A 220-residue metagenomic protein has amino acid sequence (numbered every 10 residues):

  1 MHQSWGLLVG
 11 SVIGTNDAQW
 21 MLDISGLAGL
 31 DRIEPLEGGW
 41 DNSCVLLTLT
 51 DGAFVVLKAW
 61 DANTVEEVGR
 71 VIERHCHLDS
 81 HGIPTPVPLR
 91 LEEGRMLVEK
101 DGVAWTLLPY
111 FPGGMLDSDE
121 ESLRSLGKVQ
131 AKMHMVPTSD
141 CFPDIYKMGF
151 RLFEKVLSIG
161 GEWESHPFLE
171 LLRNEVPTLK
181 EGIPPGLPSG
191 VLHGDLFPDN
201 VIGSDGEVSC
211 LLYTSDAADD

Functional and structural regions predicted by a protein language model:
I13-I24, T138-G194, P198, S204-D205: An alpha-helical support segment within catalytic cores of ATP-dependent transferases
D31-V45: ATP-binding glycine-rich phosphate-binding loop
L47-T50, K100: Active-site beta-strand termini and strand-to-loop segments that position acidic
V56: Glycine-rich ATP phosphate-binding loop
A59-V103, D117-L126: A conserved alpha-helical element in kinase catalytic cores
W105-D117, S158: A glycine-centered beta->alpha junction motif in the catalytic cores of kinase/phosphotransferase enzymes
G114-P143: Conserved kinase catalytic-core helix
Y213-D219: Conserved small/polar residues in nucleotide/adenosyl-binding loops
